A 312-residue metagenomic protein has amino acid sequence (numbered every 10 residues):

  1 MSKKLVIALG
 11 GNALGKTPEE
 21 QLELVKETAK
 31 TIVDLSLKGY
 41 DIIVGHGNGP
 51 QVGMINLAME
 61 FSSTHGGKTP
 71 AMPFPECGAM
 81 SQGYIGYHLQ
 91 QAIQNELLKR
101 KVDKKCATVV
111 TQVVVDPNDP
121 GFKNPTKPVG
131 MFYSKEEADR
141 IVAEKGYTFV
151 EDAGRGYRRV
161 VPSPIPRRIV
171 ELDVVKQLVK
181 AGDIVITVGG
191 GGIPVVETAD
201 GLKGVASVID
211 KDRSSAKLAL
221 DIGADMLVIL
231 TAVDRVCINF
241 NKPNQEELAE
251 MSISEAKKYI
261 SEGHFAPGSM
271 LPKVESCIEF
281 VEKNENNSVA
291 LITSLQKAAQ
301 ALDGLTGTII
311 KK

Functional and structural regions predicted by a protein language model:
S2-K312: C-terminal catalytic "cap/lid" subdomain
